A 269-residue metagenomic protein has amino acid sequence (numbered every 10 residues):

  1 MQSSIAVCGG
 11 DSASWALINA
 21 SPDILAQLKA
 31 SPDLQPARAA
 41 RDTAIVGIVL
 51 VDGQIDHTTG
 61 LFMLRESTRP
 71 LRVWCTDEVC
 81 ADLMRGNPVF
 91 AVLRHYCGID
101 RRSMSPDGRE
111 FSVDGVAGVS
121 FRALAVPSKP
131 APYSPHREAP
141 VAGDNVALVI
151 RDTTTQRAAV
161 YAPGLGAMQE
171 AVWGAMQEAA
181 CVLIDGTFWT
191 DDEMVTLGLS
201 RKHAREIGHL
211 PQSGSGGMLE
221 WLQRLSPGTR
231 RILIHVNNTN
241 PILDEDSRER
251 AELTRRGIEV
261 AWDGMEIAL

Functional and structural regions predicted by a protein language model:
M1-G53, T59-E66, M168-A175: Pre-active-site segment of Zn-dependent metallo-hydrolases
M1-S21, F111-S112, S120-P130, P140 (+1 more regions): Metallo-beta-lactamase
L17-S21, A44-D56, C75-T76, V160-L165 (+3 more regions): Active-site neighborhood of phospho(di)ester-bond hydrolases with catalytic His/Asp-centered motifs
Q35-T43, S67-R69, V89-S103: A short alpha->loop->secondary-structure connector
T43, R69, C97, A117-V119 (+2 more regions): Structured loop/turn residues at beta-strand edges in well-structured enzyme cores
T58, K129-P132, T190-V195: Short acidic/His/Gly/Ser-rich catalytic and metal-binding motifs that mark active-site loops of diverse hydrolases
T76-V146, I258-D263, I267: Metallo-beta-lactamase
G143-N145, T154-A158, G166-G264: Cap/insert and terminal regions of metallo-dependent hydrolase folds
